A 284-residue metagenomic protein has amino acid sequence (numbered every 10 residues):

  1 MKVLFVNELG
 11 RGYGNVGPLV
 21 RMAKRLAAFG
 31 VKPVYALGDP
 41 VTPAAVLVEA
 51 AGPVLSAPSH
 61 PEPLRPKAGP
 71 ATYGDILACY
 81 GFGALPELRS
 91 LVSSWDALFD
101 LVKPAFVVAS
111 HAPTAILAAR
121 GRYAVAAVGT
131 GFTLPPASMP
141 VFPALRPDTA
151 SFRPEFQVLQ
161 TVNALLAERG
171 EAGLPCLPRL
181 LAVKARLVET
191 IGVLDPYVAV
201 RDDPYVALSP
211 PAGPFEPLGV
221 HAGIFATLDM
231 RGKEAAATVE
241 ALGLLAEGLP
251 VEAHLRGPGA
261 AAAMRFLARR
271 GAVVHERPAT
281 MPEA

Functional and structural regions predicted by a protein language model:
M1-L4: Extreme N-terminal starter segment of soluble prokaryotic enzymes
N7-V20, R231-A235: A short, glycine/small-residue-rich beta-strand->loop->alpha-helix junction that serves as a flexible
A23-K24, V198-A284: Donor-nucleotide binding loops and adjacent catalytic segments primarily of GT-B fold Leloir glycosyltransferases
A28-A84: Conserved nucleotide-sugar phosphate-binding/catalytic loop shared by glycosyltransferases and other
L37-P43, S110-T114, I191-D195, L255-A262: Short, polar loop motifs at secondary-structure junctions
G69-T114, F152-L177: Conserved nucleotide-sugar donor-binding subdomain of glycosyltransferases
F106-H111, G131, E276-A284: A donor-sugar binding/catalytic signature common to diverse glycosyltransferases and related nucleotide-sugar
A124-Y197, R201-D202: Active-site-proximal region of nucleotide-activated glycan assembly enzymes, centered on histidine/acidic-rich loops
